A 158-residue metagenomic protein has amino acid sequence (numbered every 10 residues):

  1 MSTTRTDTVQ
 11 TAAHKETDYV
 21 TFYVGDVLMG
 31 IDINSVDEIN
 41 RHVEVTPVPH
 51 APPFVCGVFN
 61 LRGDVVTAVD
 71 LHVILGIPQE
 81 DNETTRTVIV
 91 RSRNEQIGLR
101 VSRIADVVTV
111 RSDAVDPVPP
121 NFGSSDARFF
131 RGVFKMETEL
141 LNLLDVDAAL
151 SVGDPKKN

Functional and structural regions predicted by a protein language model:
M1-N158: An acidic, low-aromatic, low-complexity terminal/linker signal
